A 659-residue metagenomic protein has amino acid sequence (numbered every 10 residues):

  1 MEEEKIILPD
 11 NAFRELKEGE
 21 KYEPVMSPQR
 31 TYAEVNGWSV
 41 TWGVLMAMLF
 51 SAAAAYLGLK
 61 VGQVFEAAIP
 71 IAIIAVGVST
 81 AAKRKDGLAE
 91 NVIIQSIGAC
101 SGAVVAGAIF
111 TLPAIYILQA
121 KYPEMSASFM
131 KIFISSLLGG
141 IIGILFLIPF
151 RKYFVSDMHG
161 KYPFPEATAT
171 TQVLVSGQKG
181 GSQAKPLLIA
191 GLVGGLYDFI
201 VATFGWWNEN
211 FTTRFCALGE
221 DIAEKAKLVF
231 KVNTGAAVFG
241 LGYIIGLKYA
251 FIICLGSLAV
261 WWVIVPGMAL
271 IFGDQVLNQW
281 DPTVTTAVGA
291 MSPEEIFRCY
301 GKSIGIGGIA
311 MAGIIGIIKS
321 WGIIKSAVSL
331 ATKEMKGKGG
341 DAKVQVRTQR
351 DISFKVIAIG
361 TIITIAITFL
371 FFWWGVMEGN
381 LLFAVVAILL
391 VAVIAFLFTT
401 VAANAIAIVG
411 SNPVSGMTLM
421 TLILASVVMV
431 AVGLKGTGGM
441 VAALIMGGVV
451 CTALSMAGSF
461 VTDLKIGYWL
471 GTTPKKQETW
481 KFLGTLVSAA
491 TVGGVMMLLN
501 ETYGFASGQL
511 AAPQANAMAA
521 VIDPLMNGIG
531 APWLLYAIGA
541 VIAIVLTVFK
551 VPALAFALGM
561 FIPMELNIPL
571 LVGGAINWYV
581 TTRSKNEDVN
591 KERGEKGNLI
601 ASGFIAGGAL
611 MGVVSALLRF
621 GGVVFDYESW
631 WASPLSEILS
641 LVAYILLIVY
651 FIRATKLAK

Functional and structural regions predicted by a protein language model:
M1-K659: Alpha-helical multipass membrane-protein architecture
